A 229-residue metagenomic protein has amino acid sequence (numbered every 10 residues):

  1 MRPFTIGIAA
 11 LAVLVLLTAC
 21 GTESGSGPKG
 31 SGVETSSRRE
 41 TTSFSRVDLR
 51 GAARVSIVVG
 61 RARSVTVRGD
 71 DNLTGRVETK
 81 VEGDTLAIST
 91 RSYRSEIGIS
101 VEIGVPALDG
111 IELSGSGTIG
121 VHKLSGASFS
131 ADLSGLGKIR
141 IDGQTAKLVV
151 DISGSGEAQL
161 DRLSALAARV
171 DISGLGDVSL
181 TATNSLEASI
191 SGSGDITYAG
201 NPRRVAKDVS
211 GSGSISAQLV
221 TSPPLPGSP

Functional and structural regions predicted by a protein language model:
M1-P229: Intrinsically disordered, low-complexity terminal regions
